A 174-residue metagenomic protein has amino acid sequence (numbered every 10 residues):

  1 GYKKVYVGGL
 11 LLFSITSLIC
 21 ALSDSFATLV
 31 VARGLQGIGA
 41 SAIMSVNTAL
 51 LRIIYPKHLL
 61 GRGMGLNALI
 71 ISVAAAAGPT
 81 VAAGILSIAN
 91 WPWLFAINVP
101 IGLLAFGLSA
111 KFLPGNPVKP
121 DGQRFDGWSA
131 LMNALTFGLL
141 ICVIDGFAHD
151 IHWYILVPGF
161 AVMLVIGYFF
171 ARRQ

Functional and structural regions predicted by a protein language model:
G1-K111: Transmembrane-helix bundle of Major Facilitator Superfamily
S87-Q174: Hydrophobic transmembrane-helix bundles of small-molecule transporters
